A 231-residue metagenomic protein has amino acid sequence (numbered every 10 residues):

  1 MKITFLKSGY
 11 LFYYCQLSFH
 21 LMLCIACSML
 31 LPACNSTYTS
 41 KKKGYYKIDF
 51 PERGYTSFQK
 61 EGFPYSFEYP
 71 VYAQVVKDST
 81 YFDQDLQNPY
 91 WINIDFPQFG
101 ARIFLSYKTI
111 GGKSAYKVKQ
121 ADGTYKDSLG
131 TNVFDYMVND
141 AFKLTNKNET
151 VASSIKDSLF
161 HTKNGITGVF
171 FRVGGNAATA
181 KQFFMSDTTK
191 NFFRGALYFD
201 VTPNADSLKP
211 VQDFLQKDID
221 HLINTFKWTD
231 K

Functional and structural regions predicted by a protein language model:
K2-I3, C24: Generic short N-terminal amphipathic or hydrophobic helices
I3-G9, C15, P32-G100, G111-V118 (+6 more regions): N-terminal targeting sequences that direct proteins away from the cytosol to non-cytosolic compartments
Q16-L30: Bacterial N-terminal signal peptides
I166-K181: Short, Gly/Ser/Thr-enriched beta-strand-loop segments that form substrate-interacting elements of hydrolase/peptidase
Q182-T188: A short, hydrophobic, proline-anchored segment that marks a local hinge/packing element in signaling and regulatory
R194-Y198: Short hydrophobic beta-strand segments that form the core of ligand-binding sensory/regulatory domains
